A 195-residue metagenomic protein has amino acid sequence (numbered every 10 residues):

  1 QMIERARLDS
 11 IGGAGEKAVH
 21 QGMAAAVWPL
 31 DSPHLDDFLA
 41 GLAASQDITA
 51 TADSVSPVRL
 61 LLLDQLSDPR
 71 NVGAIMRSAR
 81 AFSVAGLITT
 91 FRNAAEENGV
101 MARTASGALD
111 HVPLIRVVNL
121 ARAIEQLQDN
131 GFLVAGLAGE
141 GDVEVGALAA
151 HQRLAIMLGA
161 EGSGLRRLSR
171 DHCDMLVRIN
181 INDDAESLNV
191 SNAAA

Functional and structural regions predicted by a protein language model:
Q1-A195: Post-transcriptional modification and biogenesis factors for structured RNAs of the translation apparatus
